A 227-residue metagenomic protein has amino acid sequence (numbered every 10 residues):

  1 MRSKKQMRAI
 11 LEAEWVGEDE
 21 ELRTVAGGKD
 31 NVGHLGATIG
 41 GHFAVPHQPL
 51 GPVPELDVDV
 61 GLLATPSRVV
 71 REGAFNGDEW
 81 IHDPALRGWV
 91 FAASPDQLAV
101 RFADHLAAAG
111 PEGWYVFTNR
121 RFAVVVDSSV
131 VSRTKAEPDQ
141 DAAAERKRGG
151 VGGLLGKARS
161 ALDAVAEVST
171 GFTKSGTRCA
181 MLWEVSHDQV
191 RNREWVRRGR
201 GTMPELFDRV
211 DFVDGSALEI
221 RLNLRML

Functional and structural regions predicted by a protein language model:
M1-W114: Anionic N-terminal interaction surfaces
G61-F207, F212-L227: Phosphoinositide-binding peripheral membrane targeting modules
